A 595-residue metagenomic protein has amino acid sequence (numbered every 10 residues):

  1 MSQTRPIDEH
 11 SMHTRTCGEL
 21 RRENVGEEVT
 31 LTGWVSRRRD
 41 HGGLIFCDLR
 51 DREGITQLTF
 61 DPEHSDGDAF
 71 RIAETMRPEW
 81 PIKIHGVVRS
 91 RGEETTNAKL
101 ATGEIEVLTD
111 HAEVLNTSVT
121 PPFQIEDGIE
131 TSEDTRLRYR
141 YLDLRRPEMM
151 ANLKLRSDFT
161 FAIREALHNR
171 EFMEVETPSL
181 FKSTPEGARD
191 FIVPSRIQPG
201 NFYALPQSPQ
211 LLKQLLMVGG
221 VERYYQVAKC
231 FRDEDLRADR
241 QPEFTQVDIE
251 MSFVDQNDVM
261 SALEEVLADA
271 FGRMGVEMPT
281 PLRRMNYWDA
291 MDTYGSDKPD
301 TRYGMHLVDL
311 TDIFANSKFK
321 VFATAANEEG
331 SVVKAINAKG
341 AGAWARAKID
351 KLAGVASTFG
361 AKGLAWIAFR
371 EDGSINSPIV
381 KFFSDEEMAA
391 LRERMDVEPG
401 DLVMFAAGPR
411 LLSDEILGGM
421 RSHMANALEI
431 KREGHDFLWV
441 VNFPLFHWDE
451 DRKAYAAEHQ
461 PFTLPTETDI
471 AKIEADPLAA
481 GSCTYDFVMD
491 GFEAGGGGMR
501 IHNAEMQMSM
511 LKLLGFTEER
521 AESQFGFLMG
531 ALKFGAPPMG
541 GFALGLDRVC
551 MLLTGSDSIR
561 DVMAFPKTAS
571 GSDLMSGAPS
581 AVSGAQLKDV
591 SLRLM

Functional and structural regions predicted by a protein language model:
M1-M595: Class II aminoacyl-tRNA synthetase catalytic cores and aaRS-like
